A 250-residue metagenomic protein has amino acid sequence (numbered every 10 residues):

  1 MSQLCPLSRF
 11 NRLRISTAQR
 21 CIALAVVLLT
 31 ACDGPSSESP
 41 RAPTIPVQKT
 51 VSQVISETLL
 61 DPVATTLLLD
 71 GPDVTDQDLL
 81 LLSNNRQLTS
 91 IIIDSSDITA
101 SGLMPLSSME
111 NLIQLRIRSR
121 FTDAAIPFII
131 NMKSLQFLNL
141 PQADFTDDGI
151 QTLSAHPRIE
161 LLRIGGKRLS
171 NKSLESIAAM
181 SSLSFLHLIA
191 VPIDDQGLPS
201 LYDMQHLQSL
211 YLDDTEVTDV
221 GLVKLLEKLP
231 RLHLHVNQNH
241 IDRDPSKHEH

Functional and structural regions predicted by a protein language model:
S2-I22: Bacterial N-terminal signal peptides that target proteins for export
L28-A31: C-terminal motif of bacterial Sec signal peptides marking the signal peptidase cleavage site
D33-P40: Bacterial lipoprotein signal-peptidase II cleavage site
I45-K49, V63-A125, S134-K172, S176-Q196 (+2 more regions): Concave beta-strand-loop units of leucine-rich repeat
Q48-T58: Compositionally biased P/S/T/G-rich terminal and signal peptide-adjacent segments that lie outside catalytic cores
H248-H250: Short, solvent-exposed mixed-charge patches
